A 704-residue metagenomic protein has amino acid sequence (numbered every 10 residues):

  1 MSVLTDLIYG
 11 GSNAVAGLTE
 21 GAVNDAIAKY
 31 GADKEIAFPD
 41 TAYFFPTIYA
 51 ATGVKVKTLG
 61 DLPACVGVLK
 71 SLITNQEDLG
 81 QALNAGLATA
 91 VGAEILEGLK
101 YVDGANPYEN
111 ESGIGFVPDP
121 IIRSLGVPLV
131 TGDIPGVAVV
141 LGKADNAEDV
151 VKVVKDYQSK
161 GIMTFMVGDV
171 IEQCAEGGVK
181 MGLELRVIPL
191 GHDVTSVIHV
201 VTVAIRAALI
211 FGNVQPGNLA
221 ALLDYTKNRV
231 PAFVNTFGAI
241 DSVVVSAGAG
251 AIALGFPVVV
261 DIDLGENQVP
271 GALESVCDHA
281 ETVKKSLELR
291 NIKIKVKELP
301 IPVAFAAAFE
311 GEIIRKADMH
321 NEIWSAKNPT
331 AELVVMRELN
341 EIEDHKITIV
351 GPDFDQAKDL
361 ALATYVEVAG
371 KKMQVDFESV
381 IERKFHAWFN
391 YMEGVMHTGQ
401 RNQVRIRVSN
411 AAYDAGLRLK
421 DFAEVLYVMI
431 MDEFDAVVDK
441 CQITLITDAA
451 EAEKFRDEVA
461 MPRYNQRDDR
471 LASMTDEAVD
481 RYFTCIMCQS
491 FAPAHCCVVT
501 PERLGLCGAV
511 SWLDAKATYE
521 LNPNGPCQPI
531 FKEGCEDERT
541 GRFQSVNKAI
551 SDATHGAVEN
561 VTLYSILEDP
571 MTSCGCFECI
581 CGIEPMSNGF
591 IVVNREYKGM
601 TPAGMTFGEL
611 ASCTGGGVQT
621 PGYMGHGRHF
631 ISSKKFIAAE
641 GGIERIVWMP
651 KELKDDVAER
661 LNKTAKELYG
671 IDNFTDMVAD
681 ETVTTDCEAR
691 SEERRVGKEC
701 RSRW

Functional and structural regions predicted by a protein language model:
M1-H386, R401-R407, I566-D569, E640-I646 (+1 more regions): Acidic, serine/proline-rich low-complexity intrinsically disordered regions
N13, V23-G31, F44-Y49, D241-P257 (+2 more regions): Cysteine-centered metal-binding/redox modules
